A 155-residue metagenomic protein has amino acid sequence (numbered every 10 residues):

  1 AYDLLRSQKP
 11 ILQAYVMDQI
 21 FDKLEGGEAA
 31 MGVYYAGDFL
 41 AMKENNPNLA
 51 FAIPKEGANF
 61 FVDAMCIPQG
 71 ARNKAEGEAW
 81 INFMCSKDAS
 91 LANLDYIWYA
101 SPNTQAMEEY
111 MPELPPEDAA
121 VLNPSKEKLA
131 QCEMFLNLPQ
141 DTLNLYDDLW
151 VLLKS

Functional and structural regions predicted by a protein language model:
A1-P54: Ligand-binding pocket segment of bilobal, Venus flytrap-like solute-binding proteins
Y2, R6, F21, E25 (+4 more regions): Non-transmembrane alpha-helical segments in soluble domains of secreted/periplasmic/extracellular proteins
Q8-L12, E28, K43, Q69 (+3 more regions): Sec/Tat-exported extracytoplasmic proteins
G37-L40, E56-N59, R72, S86-S90: Solvent-exposed loop/turn segments at secondary-structure junctions within structured extracellular/periplasmic domains
P47-N59, P68-A71: Short beta-strand->loop
D63-M65: Short amphipathic alpha-helical segments
P68-L129: Mature extracytoplasmic/periplasmic domains
K126-S155: Conserved C-terminal helix/tail region of periplasmic/extracytoplasmic solute-binding proteins
